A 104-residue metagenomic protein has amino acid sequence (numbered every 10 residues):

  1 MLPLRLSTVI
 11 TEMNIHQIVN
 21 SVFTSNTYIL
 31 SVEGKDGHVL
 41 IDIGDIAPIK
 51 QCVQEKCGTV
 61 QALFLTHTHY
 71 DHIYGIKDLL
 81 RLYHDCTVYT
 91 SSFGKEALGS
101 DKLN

Functional and structural regions predicted by a protein language model:
R5-K56: Conserved beta-strand hairpin/beta-sheet module of binuclear metal-dependent hydrolase folds, prominently
D45-I46, Q51-N104: Active-site HxH/HxHxD metal-binding segment of metal-dependent hydrolases
